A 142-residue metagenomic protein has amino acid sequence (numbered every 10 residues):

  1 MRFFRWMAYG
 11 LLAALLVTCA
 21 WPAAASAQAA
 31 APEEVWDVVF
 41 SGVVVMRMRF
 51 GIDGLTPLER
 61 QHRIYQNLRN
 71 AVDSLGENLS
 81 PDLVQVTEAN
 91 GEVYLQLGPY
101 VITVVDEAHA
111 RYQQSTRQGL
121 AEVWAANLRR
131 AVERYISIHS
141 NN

Functional and structural regions predicted by a protein language model:
M1-L11: Bacterial N-terminal signal peptides that target proteins for export
R2, S26-N142: N-terminal targeting peptides and non-cytosolic leader segments immediately upstream of the first transmembrane helix
Y9-C19: Bacterial N-terminal signal peptides
P22-A23: Membrane-interface motif at the C-terminal end of an N-terminal transmembrane signal
